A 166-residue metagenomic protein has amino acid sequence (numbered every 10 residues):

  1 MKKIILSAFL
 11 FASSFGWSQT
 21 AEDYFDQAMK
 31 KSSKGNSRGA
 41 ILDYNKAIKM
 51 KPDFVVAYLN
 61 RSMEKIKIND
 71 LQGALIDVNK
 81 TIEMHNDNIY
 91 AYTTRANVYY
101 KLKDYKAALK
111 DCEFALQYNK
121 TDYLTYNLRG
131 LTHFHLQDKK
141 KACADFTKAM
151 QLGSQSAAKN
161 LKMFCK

Functional and structural regions predicted by a protein language model:
K2-K166: Alpha-helical tetratricopeptide repeat
